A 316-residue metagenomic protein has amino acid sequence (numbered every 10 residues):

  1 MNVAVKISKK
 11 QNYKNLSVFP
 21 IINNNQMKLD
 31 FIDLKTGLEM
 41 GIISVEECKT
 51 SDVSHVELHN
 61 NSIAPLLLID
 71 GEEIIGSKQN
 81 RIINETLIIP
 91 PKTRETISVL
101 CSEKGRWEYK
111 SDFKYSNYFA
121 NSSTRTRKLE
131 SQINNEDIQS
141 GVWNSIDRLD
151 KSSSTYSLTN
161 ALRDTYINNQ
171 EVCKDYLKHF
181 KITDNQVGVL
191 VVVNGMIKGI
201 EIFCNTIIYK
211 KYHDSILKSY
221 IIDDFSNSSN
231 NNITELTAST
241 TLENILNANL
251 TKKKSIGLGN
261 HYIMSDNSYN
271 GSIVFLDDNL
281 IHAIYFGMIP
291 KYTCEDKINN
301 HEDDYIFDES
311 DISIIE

Functional and structural regions predicted by a protein language model:
M1-K49: Low-complexity, acidic Ser/Thr/Pro/Gly-rich terminal tails and inter-domain linkers that flank the onset of structured
N2, E130-E316: Long, low-complexity, serine/threonine/proline-rich intrinsically disordered regulatory regions in eukaryotic signaling
V3-N23, S77-Y118: Intrinsically disordered, low-complexity Pro/Gly/Ser/Thr-rich segments with frequent PxxP/GP/PP motifs and embedded
K49-H55: Short, solvent-exposed loop/turn segments enriched in Ser/Thr/Gly
V56-L66: Asparagine-centered strand-capping/turn motif at beta-strand->loop junctions
G71-I75: Short Gly/aromatic-enriched secondary-structure transition segments
